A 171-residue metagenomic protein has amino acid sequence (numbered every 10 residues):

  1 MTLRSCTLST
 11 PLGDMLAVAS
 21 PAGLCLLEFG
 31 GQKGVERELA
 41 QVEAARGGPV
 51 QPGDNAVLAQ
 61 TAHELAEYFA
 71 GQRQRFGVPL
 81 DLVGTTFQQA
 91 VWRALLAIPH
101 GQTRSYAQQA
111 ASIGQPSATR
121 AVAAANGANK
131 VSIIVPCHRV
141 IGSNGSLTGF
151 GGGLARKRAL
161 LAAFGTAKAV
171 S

Functional and structural regions predicted by a protein language model:
M1-P116, T166-S171: Basic nucleic-acid-binding alpha-helical/helix-turn surface characteristic of O6-alkylguanine DNA
A40, A123, R158: Active-site phosphate/pyrophosphate- and oxyanion-stabilizing loops and adjacent acidic/basic residues in soluble
R120-N129: Regulatory, non-catalytic segments
K130, I134: Major-groove DNA-recognition helix of helix-turn-helix-type DNA-binding domains
C137: Short cysteine clusters
S143-S171: …primarily DNA-binding HTH/wHTH and HhH modules…
